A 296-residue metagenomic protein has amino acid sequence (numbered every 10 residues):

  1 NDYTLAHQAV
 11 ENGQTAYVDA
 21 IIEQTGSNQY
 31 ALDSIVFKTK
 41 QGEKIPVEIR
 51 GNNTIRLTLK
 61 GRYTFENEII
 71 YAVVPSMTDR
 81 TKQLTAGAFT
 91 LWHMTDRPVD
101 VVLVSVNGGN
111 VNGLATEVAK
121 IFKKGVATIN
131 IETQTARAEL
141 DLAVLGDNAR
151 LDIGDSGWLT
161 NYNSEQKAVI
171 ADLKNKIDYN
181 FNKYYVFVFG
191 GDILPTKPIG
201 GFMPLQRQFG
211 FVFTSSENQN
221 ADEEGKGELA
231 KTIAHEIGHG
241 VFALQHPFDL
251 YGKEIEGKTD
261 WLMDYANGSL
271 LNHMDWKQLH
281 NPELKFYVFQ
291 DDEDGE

Functional and structural regions predicted by a protein language model:
N1-N182, G190-T196, E228-L229: Propeptide-to-catalytic entry region of secreted or membrane-anchored zinc metalloproteases
F37, I70-A72, V118, F211-V212 (+2 more regions): Generic low-polarity alpha-helical segments
V101, Y184, G210, W261: A broad, low-specificity signal marking well-ordered, structured residues that form hydrophobic/aromatic
V104-N107, E132-Q134, F187-I193, T214-E217 (+2 more regions): Active-site-proximal beta-strand/loop segments in catalytic clefts of secreted hydrolases
A119-I131, P204-S215, I237-G238: Structural alpha-beta junctions
K176-N182, G201-Q206, E254-G257: Extracellular/periplasmic catalytic domains that process cell-envelope and extracellular macromolecules
G190-G227: Active-site scaffold of zinc-dependent metalloenzymes
S216-E296: The catalytic-center signature of Zn2+-dependent metalloproteases
